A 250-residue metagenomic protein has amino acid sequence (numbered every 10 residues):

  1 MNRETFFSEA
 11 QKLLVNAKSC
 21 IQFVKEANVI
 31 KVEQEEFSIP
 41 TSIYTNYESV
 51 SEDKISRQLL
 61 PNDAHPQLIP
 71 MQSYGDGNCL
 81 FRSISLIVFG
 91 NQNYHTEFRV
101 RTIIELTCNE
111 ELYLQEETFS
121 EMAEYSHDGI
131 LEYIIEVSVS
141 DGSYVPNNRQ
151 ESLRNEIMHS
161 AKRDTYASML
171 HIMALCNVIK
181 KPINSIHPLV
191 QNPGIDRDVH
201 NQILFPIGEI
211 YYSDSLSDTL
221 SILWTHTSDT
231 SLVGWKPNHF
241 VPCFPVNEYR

Functional and structural regions predicted by a protein language model:
M1-E48: Eukaryotic intrinsically disordered, low-complexity, charge-rich
K12, K18, K25, K31 (+4 more regions): Context-gated lysine
K12, S19-F23, V29-V32, R82 (+3 more regions): Hydrophobic transmembrane signal anchors and adjacent membrane-proximal interface regions, especially in viral
N16, I30, N91, L106 (+4 more regions): Short linear sequence motifs
A27, Q34-F37, N155-E156, S213-S215 (+1 more regions): Alpha-helical interaction segments
I30, Y44, E48-K54, N238-F244 (+1 more regions): Short, structured coil/loop segments at alpha-helix boundaries
F37-R197: Papain-like cysteine protease catalytic cores
A161, T165-R250: Alpha-helical coiled-coil scaffolding segments
